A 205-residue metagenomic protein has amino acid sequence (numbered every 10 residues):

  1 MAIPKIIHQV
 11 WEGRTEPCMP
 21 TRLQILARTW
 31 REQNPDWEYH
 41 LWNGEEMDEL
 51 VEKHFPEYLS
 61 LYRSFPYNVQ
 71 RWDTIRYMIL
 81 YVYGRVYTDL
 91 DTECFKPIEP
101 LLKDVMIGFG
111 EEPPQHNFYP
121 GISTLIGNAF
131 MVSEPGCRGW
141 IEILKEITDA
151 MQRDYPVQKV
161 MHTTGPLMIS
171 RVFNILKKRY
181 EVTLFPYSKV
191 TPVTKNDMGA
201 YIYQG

Functional and structural regions predicted by a protein language model:
M1-W72, T88-G205: Glycosyltransferase-associated regions of secretory-pathway enzymes, highlighting luminal stem/catalytic domains
D73-R85: Small-residue hinge/turn detector
